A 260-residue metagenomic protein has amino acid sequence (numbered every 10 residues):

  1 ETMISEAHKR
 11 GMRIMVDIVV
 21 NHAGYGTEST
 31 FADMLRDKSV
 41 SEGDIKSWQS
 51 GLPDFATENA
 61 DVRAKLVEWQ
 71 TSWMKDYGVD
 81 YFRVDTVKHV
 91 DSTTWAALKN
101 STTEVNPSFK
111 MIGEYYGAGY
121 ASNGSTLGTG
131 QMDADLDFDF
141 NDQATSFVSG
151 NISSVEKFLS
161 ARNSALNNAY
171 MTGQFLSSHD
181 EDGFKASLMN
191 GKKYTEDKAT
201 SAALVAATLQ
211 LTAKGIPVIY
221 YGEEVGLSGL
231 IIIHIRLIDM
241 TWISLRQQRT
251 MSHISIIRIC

Functional and structural regions predicted by a protein language model:
E1-M34, S72-M74: Substrate-binding cleft of carbohydrate-active enzyme catalytic domains
I4, H8-M12, E68-F82, T86-F175 (+3 more regions): Active-site-proximal helices and loops of the catalytic beta/alpha 8
V20-S47, S125-D135, H234-T241: Aromatic- and acidic-residue-enriched segments that line the glycan-binding/catalytic groove of carbohydrate-active
N21, L176-G183: Active-site neighborhood of divalent metal-dependent phosphoester/pyrophosphate hydrolases
T30-Y77, V87: Active-site-adjacent "subsite" loops/lids of carbohydrate-active enzymes
I219: Nucleotide-binding/hydrolysis machinery
